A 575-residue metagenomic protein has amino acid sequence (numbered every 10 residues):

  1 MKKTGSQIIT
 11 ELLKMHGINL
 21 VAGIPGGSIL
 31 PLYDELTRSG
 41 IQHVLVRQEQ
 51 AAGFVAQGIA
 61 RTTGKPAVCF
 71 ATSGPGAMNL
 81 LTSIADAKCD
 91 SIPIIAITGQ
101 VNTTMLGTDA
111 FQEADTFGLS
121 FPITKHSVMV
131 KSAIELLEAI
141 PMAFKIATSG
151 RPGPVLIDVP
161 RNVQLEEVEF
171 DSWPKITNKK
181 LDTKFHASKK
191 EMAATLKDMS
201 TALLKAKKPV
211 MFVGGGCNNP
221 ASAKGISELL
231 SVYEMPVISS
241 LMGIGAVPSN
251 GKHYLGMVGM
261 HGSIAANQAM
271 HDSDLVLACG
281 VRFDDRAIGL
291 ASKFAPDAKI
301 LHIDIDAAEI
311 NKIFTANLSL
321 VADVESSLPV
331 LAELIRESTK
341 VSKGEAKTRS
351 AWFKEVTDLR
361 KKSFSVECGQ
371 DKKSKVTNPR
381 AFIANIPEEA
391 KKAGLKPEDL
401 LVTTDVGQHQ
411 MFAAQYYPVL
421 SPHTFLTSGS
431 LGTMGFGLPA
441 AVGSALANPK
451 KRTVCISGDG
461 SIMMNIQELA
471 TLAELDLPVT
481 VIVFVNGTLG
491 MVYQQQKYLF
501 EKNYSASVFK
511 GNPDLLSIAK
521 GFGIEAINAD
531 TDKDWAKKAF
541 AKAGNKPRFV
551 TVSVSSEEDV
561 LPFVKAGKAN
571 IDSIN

Functional and structural regions predicted by a protein language model:
M1-V341, P478-V481: N-terminal alpha/beta PP-like core and its mobile active-site loop of ThDP/TPP-dependent enzymes
I9, I24, L32-Y33, T357-P439 (+1 more regions): Active-site diphosphate/adenylate-binding microenvironment
I24-G26, V44-F54, C69-G76, K131-S132 (+7 more regions): Active-site nucleophile and cofactor-binding loops and adjacent substrate-binding regions of central metabolic enzymes
I97, M105, F111-Q112, M260 (+4 more regions): Thiamine diphosphate
S149, K391-P397, A473-V479: Basic phosphate/pyrophosphate-binding loop/patch that engages nucleotide-derived ligands
L156, H302, T403, I456-S457: Generic enzyme active-site microenvironment
D171-T195, S342-T377: Long, charged amphipathic helices and adjacent flexible linkers at domain junctions
M211, V237, I386, T404 (+2 more regions): Conserved hydrophobic/aromatic pocket- or pore-lining residues that grip, position, or stack substrates in active sites
